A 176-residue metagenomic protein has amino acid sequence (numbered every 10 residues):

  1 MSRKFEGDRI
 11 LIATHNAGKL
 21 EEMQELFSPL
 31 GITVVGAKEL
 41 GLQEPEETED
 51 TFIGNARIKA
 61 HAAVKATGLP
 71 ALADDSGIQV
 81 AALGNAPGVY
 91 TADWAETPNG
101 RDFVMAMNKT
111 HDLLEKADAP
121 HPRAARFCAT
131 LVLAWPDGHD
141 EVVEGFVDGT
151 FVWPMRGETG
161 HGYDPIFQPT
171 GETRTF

Functional and structural regions predicted by a protein language model:
S2-L11, A17-V35, E39-F176: Anionic-ligand binding patches
